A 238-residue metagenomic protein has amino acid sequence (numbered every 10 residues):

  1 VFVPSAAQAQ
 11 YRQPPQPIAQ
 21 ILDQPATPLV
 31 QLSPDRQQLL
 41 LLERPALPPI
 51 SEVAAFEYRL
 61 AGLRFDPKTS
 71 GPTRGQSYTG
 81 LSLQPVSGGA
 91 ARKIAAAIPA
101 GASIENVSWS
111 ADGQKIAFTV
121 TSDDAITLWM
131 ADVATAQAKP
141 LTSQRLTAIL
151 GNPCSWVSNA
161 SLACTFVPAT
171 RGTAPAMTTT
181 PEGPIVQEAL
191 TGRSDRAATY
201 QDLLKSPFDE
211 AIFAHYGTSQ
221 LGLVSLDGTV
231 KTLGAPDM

Functional and structural regions predicted by a protein language model:
A7-M238: Beta-propeller folds
